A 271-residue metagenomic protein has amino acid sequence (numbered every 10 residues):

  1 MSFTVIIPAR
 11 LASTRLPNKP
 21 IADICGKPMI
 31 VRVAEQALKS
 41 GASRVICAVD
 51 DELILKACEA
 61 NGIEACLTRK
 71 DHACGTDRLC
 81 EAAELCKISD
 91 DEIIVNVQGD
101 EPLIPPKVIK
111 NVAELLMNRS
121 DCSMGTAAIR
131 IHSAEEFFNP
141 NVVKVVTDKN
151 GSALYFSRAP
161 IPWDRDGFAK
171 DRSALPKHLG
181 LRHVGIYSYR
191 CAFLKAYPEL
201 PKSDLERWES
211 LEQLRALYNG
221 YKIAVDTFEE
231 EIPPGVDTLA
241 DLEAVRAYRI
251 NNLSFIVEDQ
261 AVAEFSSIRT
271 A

Functional and structural regions predicted by a protein language model:
S2-V49: N-terminal glycine-rich phosphate-binding loop and ensuing alpha1 helix
L11, R69-G75, E230-I232: Short, acidic/turn-prone active-site loops that include or flank metal/cofactor- and phosphate-binding residues
A42, D90-D91, R119-C122, Y221: Short, high-confidence coil segments that cap the C-terminus of an alpha-helix and link into the following beta-strand
I46, E52-E114: Short phosphate-binding loop-to-helix
V49-D50, I104, Y189, D237: A conserved hydrophobic position in a structured secondary element of the catalytic/binding core that shapes
P105-S203: Conserved core of the sugar-phosphate nucleotidyltransferase
K170-D259: Conserved alpha/beta core of the MobA/IspD/sugar-nucleotide pyrophosphorylase nucleotidyltransferase superfamily
